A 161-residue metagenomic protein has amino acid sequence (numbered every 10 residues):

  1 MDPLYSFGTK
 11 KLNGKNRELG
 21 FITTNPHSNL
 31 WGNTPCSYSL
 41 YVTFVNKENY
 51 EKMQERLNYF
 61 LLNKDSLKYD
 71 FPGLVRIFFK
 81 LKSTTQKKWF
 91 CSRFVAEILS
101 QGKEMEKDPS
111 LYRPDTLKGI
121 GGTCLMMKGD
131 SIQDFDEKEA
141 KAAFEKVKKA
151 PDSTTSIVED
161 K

Functional and structural regions predicted by a protein language model:
M1-K161: Cysteine-nucleophile amide-bond enzymes
